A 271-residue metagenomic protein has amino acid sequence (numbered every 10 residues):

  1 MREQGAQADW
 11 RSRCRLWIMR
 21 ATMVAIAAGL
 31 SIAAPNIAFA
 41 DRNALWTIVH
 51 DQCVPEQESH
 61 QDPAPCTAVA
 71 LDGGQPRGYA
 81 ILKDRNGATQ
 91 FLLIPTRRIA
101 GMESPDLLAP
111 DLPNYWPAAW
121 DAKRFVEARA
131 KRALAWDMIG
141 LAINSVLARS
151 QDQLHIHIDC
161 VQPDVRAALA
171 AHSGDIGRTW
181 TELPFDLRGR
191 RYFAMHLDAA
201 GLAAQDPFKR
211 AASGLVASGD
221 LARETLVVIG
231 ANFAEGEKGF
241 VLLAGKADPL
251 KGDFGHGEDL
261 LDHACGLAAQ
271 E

Functional and structural regions predicted by a protein language model:
M1-L16: N-terminal secretory signal peptides that target proteins for export/translocation
Q7-W10, M23, I158-C160: Intrinsic structural disorder/low-complexity segments
R13-R15, M23, A38: Intrinsic disorder/low-structure terminal segments
R20-A33: Bacterial N-terminal signal peptides
A38-E271: HIT superfamily nucleotide-processing domains
